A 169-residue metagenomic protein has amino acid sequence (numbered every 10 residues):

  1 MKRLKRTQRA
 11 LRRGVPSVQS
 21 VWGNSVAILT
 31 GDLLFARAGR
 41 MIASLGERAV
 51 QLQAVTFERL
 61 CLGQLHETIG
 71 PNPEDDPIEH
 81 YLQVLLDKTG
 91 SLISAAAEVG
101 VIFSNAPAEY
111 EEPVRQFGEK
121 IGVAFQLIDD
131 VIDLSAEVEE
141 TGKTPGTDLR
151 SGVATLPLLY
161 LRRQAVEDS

Functional and structural regions predicted by a protein language model:
M1-D168: Mg2+-dependent prenyl diphosphate-binding active-site environment of isoprenoid biosynthetic enzymes
